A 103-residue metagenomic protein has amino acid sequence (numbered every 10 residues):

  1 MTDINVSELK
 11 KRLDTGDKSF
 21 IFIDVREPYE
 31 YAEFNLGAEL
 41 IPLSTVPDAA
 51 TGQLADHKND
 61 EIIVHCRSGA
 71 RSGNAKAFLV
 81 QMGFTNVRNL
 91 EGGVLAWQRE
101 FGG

Functional and structural regions predicted by a protein language model:
M1-I21, V25-E61, A70-G103: Rhodanese-like catalytic fold shared by cysteine-dependent sulfurtransferases and DSP/PTP-type phosphatases
V64-H65: Short, surface-exposed ligand- or partner-binding patches at beta-edge/loop junctions that are enriched in aromatics
